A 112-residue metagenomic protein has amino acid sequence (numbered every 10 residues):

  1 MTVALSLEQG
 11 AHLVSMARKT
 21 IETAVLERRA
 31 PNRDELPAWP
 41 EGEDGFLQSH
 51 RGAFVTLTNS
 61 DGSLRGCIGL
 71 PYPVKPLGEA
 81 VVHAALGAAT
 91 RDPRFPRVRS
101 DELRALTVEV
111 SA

Functional and structural regions predicted by a protein language model:
M1-A112: Basic nucleic-acid-binding interfaces
